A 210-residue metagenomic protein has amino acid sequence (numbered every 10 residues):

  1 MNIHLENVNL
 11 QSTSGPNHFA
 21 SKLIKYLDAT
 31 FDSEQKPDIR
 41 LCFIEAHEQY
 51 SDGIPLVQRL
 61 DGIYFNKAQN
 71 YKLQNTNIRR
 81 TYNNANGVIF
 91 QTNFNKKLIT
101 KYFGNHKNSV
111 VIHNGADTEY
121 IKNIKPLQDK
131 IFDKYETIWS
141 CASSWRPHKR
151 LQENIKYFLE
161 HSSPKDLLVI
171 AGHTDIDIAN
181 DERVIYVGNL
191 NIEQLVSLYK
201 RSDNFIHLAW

Functional and structural regions predicted by a protein language model:
I39-A68: Active-site proximal beta-strand in glycosyltransferases
Y71-V88: Membrane-proximal helix-turn-helix segments that form the acceptor-binding/catalytic region of lipid-linked
Y82, L190, L198-S202: Short alpha-helical donor nucleotide-sugar binding micro-motif in glycosyltransferases
A85-N93, V110, S140: A short beta-strand/loop micro-motif in the catalytic core of glycosyltransferases that engages the nucleotide-sugar
F94, G115: Carbohydrate-associated surface elements
K130-K149, I155-E160, L168-V169: Conserved donor-binding/catalytic core segment of Leloir-type glycosyltransferases
A142, K165-N180, G188: Glycosyltransferase donor-sugar binding loop
K200-W210: Acidic donor-binding loop of glycosyltransferase active sites
